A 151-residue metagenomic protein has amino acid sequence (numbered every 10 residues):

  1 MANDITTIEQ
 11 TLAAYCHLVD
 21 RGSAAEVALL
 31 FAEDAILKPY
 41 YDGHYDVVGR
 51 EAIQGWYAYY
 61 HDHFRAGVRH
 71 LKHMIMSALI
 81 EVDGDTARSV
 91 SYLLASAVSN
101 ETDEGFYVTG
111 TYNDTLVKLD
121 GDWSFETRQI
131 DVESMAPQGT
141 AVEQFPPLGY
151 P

Functional and structural regions predicted by a protein language model:
M1-A25, L29-E33: Short, low-complexity N-terminal intrinsically disordered segments enriched in polar/charged residues
M1-N3, Y41-G43, A97-V98, T109-G110: Short, charged low-complexity linear motifs
N3, Y45-V48, E104: A structural signal for alpha-helical segments
A14-H17, Y59, T115: Alpha-helical scaffold segments in carbohydrate-active enzymes
R21, V48, T109: Short glycine-rich loop/turn motifs that provide flexible caps or phosphate-binding loops at active sites
A24-L94: A solvent-exposed, acidic/Ser-Thr-rich amphipathic alpha-helical stretch
A66-P151: A beta-strand edge to alpha-helix "cap/lid" segment located at domain peripheries
